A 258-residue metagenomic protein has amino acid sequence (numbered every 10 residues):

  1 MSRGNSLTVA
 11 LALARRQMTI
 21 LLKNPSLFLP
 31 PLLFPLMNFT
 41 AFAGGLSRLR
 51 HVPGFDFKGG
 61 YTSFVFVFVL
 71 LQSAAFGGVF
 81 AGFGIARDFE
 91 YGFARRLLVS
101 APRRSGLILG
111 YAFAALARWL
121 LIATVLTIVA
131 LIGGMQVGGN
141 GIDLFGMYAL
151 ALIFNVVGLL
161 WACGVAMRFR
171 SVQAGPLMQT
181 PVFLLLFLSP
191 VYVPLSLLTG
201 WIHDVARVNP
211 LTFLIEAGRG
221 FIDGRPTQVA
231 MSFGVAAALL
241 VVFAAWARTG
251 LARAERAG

Functional and structural regions predicted by a protein language model:
M1-A14, G158, W201-T212: Short, membrane-interfacial amphipathic segments enriched in basic
S6-L22, A217-G218: A short amphipathic helical element positioned immediately N-terminal to and/or at the very start of a transmembrane
R15-F34, P226-A230, A257: Membrane-interface helix starts
I20, G54-D56, G138, S189-V242: Membrane-interfacial helix-loop-helix junctions in multi-pass membrane proteins
M37-G44, Y61-G133, Q179-P181, L186: Hydrophobic alpha-helical transmembrane segments of multi-pass membrane transport proteins
G44-R48, A166-V208, T212: Transmembrane helix segments
R104-Q179, R225-R248: Alpha-helical transmembrane segments and their short interhelical loops
T249-G258: Short cytosolic juxtamembrane segments of multi-pass membrane proteins
